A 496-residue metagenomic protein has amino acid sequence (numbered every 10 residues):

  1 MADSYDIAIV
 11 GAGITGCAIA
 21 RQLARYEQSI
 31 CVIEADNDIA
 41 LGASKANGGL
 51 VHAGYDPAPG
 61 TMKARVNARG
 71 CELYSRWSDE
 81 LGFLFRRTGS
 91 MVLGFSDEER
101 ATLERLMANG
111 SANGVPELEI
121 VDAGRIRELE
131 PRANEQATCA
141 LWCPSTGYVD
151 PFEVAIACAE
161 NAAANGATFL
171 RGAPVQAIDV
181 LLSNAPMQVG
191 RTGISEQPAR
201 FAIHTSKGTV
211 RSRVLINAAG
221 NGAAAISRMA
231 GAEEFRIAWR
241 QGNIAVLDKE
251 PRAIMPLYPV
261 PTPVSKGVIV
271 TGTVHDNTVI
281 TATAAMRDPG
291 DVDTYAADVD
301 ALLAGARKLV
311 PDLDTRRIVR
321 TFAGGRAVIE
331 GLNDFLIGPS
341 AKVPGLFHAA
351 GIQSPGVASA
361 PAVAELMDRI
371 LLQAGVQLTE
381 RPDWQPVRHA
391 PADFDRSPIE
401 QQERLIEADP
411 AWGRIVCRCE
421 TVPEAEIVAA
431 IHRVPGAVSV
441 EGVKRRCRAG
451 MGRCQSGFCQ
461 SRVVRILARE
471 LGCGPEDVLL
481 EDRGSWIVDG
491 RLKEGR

Functional and structural regions predicted by a protein language model:
Y5-V32: N-terminal Rossmann-like FAD-binding beta1-loop-alpha1 element of flavoenzymes
A18, I178-V180, A199, H204-Y295 (+2 more regions): Flavin-dependent oxidoreductases
R25-A46: Glycine-rich FAD pyrophosphate-binding loop
G49-L129, T138, G267-V268: Dinucleotide-binding Rossmann-like beta1-alpha1 core, especially the glycine-rich loop that anchors the ADP
A58, R65-A68, S96-T102, W142-E160 (+4 more regions): Short beta-strand to alpha-helix junction loop
P144-L182, P198-R213: Helical element adjacent to the flavin cofactor pocket in flavoenzyme catalytic cores
S265, V274, G290-I415, V422-P435 (+2 more regions): C-terminal catalytic lobe of FAD-dependent flavoproteins
P423-R433, G457-P475: Iron-sulfur (Fe-S) cluster-binding segments and ferredoxin-like electron-carrier domains, especially [2Fe-2S]
